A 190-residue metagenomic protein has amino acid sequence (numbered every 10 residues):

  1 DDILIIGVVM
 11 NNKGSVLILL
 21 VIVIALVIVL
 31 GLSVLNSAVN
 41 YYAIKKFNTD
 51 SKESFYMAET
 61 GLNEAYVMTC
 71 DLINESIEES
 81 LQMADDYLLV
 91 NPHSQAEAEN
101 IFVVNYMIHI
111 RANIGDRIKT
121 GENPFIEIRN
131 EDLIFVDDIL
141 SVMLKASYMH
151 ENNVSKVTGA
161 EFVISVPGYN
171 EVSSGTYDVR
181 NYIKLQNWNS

Functional and structural regions predicted by a protein language model:
D1-K13: N-terminal leader/signal peptides at the extreme start of proteins
I5-I6, I44, N63: A generic signature of intrinsically disordered, low-complexity regions enriched in glycine/proline and charged/polar
N12, V16-M57: Aliphatic-rich helix starts adjacent to a transmembrane/signal segment
S15-I18, T49-E53, N63-S190: Conserved functional hotspots that engage anionic ligands or polymers and/or phospholipid headgroups
